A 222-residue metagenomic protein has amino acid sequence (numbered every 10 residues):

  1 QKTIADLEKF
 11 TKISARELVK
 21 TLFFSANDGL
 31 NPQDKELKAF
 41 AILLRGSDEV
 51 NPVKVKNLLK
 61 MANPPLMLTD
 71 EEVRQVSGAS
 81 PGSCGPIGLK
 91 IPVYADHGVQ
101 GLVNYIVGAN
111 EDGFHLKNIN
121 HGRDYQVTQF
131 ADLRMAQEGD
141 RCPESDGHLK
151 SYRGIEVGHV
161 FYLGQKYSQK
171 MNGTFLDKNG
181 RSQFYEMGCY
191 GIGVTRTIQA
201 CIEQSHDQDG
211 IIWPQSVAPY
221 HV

Functional and structural regions predicted by a protein language model:
Q1-T197: Extended, low-hydrophobicity, polar/charged segments
L7, G188-A218: C-terminal, non-catalytic macromolecule-binding modules
A39, Y220-H221: A short beta-alpha structural unit
C84, H221-V222: A structural-propensity feature for long, helix-poor, extended segments
